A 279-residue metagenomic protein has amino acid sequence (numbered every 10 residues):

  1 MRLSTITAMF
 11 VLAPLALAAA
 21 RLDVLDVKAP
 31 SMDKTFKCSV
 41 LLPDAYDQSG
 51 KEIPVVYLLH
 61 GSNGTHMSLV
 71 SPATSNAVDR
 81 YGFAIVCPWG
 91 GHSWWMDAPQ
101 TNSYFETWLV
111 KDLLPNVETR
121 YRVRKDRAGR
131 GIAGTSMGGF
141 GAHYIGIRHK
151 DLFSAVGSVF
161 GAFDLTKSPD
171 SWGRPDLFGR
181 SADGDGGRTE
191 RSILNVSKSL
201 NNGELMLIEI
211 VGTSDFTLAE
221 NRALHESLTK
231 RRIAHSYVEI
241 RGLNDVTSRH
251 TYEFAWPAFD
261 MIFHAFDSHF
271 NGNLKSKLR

Functional and structural regions predicted by a protein language model:
M1-F10: Bacterial N-terminal signal peptides that target proteins for export
M9-A19: Hydrophobic h-region of N-terminal signal peptides that target proteins for export in Gram-negative bacteria
A19-R279: Non-catalytic cap/lid and distal C-terminal segments of serine-dependent acyl enzymes
